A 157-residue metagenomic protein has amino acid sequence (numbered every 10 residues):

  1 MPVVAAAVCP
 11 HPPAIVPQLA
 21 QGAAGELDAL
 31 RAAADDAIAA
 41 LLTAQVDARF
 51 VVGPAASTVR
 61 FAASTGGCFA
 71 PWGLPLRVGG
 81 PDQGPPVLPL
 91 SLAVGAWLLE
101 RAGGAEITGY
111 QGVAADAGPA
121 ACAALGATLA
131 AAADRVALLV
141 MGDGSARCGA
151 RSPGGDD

Functional and structural regions predicted by a protein language model:
M1-V87: A short aromatic-anchored loop/beta-hairpin motif
A7-C9, F69, L98, Y110 (+1 more regions): Generic structural hydrophobic/aromatic packing signal, biased to beta-strands
P13, A56, A115-A117, S145: Acidic, glycine-rich active-site loops and adjacent beta-strand->loop/helix elements that engage anionic groups
D36-A40, R101, A127-T128: A generic secondary-structure signal
V46-V51, E106-Y110, V136-L138: Hydrophobic beta-strand segments of well-ordered beta-sheets in folded domains
G79-L125: Cap/lid and interdomain-hinge subdomains that line or gate substrate/regulatory clefts in soluble alpha/beta enzymes
A121-D157: Active-site beta-strand/loop microenvironment that shapes enzyme catalytic pockets
